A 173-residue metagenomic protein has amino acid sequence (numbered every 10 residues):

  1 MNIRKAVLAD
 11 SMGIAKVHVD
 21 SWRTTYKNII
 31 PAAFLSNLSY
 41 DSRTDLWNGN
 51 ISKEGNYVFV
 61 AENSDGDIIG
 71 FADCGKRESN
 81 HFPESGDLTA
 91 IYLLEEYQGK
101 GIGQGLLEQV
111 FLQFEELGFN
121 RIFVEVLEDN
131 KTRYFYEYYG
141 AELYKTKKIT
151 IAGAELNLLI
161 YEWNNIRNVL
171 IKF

Functional and structural regions predicted by a protein language model:
M1-M12, R167-F173: Conserved N-terminal entry element of GNAT/NAT acetyltransferase domains
M1-N2, T89, I122: Short amphipathic alpha-helical segments
K5-A9, V19-I29, L35-E96, L107-Q109 (+3 more regions): Acetyl-CoA-dependent GNAT
M12-K16, Q104: Short amphipathic alpha-helical segments
D67, A90-E108, E115-L117, L127-Y134 (+1 more regions): Conserved glycine-rich acetyl-CoA-binding loop
G86, N120-R133, E137-Y139, K145-F173: C-terminal "cap" of GNAT-fold acetyltransferases
